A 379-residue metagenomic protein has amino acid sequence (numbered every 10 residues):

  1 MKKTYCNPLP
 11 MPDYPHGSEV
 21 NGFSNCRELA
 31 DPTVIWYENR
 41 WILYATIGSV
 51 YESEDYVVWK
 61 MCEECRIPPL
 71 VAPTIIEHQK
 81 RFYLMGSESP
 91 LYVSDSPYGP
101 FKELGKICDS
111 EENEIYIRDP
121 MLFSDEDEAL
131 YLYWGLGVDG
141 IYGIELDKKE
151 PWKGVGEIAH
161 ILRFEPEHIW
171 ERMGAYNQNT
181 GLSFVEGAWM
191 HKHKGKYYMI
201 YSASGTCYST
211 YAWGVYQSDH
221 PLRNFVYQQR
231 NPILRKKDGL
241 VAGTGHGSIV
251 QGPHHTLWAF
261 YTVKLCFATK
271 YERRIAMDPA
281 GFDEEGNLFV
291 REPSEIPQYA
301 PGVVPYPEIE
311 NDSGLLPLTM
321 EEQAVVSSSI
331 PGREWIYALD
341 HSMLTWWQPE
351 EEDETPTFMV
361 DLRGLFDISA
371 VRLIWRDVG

Functional and structural regions predicted by a protein language model:
M1-G181, K192-L240, H254-H255, T262-P307: Beta-rich carbohydrate-recognition and catalytic domains
I35, H191-K192, F358-I368: Extracellular and analogous surface-interaction loops
T180-L182, E351-E352: Short loop/turn motifs at secondary-structure junctions and domain boundaries
E186-W189: Aromatic-lined glycan-binding groove of carbohydrate-active enzymes
G243-G245: Short, surface-exposed coil-to-beta transition loops
Q298-L365, I374-G379: Disordered, acidic Ser/Thr/Pro-rich linker "stalks" and the adjacent N-terminal cap of the next globular domain
